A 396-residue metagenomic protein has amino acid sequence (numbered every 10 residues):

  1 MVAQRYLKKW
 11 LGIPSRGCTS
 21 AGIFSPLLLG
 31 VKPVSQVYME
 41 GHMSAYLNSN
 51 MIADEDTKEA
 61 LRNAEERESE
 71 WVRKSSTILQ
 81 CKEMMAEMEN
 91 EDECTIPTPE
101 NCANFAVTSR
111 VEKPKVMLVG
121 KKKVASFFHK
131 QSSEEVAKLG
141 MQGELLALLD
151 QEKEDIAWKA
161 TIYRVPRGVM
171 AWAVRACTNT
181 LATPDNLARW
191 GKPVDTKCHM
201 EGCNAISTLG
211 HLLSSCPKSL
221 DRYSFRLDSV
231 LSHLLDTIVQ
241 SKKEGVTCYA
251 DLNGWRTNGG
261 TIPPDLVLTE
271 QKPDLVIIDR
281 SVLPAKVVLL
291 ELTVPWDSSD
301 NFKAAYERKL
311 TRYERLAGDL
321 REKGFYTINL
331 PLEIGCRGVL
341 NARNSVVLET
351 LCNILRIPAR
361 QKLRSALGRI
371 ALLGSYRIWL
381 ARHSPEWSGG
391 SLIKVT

Functional and structural regions predicted by a protein language model:
A3, L11-P193, S365, A371-R377: Extended C-terminal regions of large enzymes
S15-G22, N253, F325-G338: Acidic carboxylate-rich catalytic motifs and surrounding loops in phosphoryl-/glycosyl-chemistry enzymes
C18, R189-T237: Short Cys/His-based metal-binding microdomains
A188-V194, T237-L292: Active-site metal-binding core of divalent-cation-utilizing nuclease and nuclease-like domains
I238, K309-F325: Metal-dependent nuclease catalytic cores in nucleic-acid-processing enzymes, especially RNase H-like/related
K286-R308, I334-C336: Short beta-strand-loop-alpha-helix junction that forms the active-site gateway of nucleic-acid-processing nucleases
T327-T396: Domain-level recognition of nuclease-like catalytic cores that cleave nucleotide substrates
